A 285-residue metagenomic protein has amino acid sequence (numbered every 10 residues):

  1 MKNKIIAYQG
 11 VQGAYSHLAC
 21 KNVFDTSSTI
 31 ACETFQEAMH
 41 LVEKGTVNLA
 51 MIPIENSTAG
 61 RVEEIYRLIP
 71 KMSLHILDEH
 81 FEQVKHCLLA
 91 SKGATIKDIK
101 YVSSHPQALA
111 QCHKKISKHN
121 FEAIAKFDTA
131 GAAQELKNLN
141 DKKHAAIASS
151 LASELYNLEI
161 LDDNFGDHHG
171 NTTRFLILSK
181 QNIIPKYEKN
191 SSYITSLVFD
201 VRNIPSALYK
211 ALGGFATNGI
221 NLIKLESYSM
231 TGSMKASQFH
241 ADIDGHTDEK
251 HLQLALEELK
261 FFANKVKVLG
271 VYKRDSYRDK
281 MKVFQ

Functional and structural regions predicted by a protein language model:
M1-Q285: Domain-level signature for soluble enzymes in the chorismate/prephenate branch of the shikimate pathway
